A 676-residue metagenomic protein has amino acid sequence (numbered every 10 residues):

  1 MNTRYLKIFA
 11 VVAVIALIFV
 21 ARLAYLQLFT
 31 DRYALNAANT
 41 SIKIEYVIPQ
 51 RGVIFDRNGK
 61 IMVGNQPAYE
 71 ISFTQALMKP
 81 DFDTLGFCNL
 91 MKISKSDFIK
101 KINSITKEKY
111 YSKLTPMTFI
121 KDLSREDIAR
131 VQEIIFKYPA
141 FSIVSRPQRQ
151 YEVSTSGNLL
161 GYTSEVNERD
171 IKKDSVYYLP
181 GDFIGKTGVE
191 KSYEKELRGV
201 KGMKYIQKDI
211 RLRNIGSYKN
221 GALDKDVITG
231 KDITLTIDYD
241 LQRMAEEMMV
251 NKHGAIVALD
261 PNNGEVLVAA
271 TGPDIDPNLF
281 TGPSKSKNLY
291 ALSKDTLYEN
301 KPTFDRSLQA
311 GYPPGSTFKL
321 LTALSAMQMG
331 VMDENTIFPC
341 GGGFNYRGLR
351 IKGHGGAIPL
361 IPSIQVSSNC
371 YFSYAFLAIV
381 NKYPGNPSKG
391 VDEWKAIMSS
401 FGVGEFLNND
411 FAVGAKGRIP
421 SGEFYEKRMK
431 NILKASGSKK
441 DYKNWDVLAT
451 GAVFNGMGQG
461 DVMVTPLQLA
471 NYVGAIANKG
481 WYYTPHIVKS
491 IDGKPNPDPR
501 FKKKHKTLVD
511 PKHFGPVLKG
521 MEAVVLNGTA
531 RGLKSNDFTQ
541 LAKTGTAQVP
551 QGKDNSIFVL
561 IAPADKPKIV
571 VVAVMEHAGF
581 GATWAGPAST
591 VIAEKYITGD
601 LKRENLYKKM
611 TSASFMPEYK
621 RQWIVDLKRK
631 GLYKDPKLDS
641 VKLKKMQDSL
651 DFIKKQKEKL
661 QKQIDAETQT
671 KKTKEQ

Functional and structural regions predicted by a protein language model:
M1-S286, G311, G390-S400, L533-N536 (+4 more regions): Periplasmic/cell-envelope proteins involved in peptidoglycan metabolism and beta-lactam response
V63, D209-R213, N220-A222, N262-S316 (+5 more regions): Beta-lactam-recognizing serine transpeptidase/beta-lactamase-like catalytic domain environment
P495-P499, M610-P617: Intrinsically disordered, low-complexity charged/polar segments
